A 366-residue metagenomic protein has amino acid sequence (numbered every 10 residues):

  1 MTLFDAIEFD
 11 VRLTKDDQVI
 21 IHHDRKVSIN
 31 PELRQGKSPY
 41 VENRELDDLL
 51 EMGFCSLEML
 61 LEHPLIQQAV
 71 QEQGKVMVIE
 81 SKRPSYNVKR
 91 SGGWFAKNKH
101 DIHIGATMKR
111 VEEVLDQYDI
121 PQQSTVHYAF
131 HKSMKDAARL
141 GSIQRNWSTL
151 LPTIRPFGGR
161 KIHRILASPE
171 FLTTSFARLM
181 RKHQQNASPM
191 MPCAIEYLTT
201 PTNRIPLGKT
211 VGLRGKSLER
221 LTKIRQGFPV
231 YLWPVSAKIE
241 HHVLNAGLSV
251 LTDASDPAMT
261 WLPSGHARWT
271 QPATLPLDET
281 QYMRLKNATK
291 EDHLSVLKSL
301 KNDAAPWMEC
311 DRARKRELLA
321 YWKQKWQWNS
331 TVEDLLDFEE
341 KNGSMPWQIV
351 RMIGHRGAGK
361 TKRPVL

Functional and structural regions predicted by a protein language model:
M1-L366: Phosphate-group recognition and catalysis centered on beta-loop-alpha active-site segments
